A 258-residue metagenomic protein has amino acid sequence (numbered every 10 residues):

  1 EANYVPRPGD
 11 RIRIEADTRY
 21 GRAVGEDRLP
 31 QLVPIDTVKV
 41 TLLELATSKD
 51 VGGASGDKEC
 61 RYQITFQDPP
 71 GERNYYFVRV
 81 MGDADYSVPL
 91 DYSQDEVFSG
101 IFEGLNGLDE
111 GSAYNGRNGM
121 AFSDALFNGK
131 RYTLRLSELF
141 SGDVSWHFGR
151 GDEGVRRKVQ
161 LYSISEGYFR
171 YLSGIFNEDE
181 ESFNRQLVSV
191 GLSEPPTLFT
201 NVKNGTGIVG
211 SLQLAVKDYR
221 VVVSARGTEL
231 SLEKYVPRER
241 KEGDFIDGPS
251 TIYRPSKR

Functional and structural regions predicted by a protein language model:
E1-R258: A sequence/structural signal for flexible, mid-protein segments enriched in small/helix-disrupting residues
